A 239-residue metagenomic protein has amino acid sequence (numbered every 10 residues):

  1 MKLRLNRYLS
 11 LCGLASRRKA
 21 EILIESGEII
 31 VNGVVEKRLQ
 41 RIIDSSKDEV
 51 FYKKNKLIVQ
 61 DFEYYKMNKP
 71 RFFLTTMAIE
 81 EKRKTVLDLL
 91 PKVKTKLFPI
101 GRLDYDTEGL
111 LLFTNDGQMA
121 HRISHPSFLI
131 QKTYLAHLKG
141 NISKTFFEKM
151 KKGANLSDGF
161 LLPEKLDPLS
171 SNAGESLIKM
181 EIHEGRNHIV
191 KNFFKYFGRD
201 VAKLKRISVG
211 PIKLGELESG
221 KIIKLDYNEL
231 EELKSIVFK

Functional and structural regions predicted by a protein language model:
M1-K239: Basic, flexible Lys/Arg- and Gly-enriched helix-loop patches that mediate nucleic-acid binding at interfaces with rRNA
